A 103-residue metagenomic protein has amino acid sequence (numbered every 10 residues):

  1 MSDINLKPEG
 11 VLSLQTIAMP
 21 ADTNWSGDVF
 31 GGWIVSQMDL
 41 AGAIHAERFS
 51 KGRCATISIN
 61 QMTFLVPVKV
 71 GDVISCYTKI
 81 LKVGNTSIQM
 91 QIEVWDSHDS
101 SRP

Functional and structural regions predicted by a protein language model:
S2-S58: Hot-dog-fold acyl-thioester-processing enzymes
P8-L14, K69-V70, L81-P103: HotDog/MaoC-like acyl-thioester-processing domains
Q15-I17, T56, Q61, S75-Y77 (+1 more regions): Conserved beta-strand residues within beta-sheet cores
M19-A21, P67, S97: Generic structural motif
L40, I44-A46, I57, V68 (+2 more regions): Generic hydrophobic/packing signal
S58-V73, K79-N85: Active-site beta-strand->loop segment that positions catalytic residues and contacts the acyl thioester
